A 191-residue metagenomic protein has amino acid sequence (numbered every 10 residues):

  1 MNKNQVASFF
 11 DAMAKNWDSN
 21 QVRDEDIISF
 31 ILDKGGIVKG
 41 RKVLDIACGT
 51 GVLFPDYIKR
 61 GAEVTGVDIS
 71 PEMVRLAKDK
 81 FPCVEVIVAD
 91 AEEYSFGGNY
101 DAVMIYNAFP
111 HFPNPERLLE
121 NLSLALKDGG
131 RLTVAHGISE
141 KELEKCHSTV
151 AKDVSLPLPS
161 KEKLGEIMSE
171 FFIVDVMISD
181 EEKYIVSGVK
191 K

Functional and structural regions predicted by a protein language model:
M1-V38, V52, L76, E140 (+1 more regions): Conserved class I S-adenosyl-L-methionine
G40-A47: Conserved class I S-adenosyl-L-methionine
T50-E93: Class I SAM-dependent methyltransferase SAM/SAH-binding core
M104: A conserved beta-strand element that flanks and buttresses the S-adenosyl-L-methionine
E116-D128: A short glycine-rich, Lys/Arg-flanked "PGG" loop and its adjoining helix->strand segment in the class I
T133-P159: Conserved class I S-adenosyl-L-methionine
S155-F171: Short alpha-helix
F172, I178-K191: Core SAM-dependent methyltransferase catalytic element
